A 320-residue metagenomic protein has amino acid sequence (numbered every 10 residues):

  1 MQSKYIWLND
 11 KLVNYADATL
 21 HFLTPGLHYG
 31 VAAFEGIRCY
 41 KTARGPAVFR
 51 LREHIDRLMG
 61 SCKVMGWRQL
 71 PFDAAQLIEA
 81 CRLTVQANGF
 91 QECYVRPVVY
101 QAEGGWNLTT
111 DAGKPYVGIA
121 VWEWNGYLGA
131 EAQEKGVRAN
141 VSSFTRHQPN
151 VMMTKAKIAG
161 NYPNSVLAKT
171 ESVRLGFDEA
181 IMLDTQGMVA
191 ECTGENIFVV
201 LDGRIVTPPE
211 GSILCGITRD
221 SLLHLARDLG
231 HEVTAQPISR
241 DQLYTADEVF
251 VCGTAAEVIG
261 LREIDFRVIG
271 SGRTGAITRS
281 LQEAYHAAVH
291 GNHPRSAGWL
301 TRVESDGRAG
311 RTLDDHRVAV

Functional and structural regions predicted by a protein language model:
M1-F72, Q76-L83, G105-V320: Helix-start/capping segments and mature chain N-termini
Q86-C93, H231: Short secondary-structure junctions
